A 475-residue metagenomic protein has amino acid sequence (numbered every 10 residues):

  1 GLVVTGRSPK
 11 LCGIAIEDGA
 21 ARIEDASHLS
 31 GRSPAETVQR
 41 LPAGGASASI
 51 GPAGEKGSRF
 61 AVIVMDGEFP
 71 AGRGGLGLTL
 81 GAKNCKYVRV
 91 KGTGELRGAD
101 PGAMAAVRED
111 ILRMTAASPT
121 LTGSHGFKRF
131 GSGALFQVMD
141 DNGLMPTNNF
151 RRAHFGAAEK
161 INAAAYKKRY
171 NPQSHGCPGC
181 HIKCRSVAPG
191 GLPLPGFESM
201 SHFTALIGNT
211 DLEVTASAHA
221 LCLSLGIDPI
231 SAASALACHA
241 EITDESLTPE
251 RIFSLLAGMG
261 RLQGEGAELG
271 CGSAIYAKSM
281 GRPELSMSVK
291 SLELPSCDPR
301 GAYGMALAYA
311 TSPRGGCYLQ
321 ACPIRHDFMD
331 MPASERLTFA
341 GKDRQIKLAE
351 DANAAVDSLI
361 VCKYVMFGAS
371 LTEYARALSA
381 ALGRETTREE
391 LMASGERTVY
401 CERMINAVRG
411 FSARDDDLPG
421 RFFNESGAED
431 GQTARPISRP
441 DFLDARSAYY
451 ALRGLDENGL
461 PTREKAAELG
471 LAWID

Functional and structural regions predicted by a protein language model:
G1-V4, R89: Short hydrophobic alpha-helical runs that function as membrane-insertion/retention elements
V3-G45, S49: Well-ordered mid-protein domain cores that form the structural environment of catalytic cofactors
V4, L78-G81: Short, intrinsically disordered, mixed-charge
P34-E36, A71-G74: Active-site glycine-rich loop that binds ribose-phosphate moieties when present
P42-R73, L80-D475: Extended C-terminal regions of large enzymes
